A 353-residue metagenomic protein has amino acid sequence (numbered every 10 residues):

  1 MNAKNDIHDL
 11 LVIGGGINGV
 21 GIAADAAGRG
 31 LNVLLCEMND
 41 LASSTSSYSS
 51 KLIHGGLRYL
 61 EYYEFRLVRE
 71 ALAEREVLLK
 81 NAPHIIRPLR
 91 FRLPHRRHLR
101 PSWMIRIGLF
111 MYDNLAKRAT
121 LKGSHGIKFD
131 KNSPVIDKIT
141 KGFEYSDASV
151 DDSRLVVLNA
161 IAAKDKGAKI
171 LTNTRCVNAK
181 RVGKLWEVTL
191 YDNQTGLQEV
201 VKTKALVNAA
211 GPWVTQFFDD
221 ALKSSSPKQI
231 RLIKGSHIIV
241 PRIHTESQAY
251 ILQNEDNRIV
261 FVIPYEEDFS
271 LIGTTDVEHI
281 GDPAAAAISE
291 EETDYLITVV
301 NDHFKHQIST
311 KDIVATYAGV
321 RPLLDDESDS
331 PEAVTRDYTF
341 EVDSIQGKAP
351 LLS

Functional and structural regions predicted by a protein language model:
K4-N18: Beta1/beta-strand and adjacent pyrophosphate-binding region of the FAD-binding site in flavoprotein oxidoreductases
D6-H8, G196-A205: Core beta-strand elements of the Rossmann-like FAD/NAD(P) dinucleotide-binding domain in flavoenzyme oxidoreductases
I13, V201-G211: Short hydrophobic core segments
A27-S47: Glycine-rich FAD pyrophosphate-binding loop
K51-N132: Dinucleotide-binding Rossmann-like beta1-alpha1 core, especially the glycine-rich loop that anchors the ADP
H95-L171, A179-K184, H306, D325-P331 (+1 more regions): Flavin (FAD/FMN) cofactor-binding and adjacent substrate-gating region of FAD-dependent oxidoreductase domains
S146, D152-L155, A162, L222-I272 (+1 more regions): C-terminal catalytic lobe of FAD-dependent flavoproteins
N208-K223: Flavin (primarily FAD) binding-site architecture
